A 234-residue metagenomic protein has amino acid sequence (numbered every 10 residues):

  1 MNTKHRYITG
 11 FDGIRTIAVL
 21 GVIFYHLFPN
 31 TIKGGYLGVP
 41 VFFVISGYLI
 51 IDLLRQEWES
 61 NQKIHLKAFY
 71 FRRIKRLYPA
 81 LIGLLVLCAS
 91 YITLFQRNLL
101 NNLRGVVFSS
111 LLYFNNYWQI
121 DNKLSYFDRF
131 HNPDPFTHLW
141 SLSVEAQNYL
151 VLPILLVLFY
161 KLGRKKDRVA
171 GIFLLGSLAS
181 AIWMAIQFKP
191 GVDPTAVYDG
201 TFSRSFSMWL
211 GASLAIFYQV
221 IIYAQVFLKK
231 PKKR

Functional and structural regions predicted by a protein language model:
M1-R234: Membrane-interface helix/loop caps of multi-pass membrane proteins
